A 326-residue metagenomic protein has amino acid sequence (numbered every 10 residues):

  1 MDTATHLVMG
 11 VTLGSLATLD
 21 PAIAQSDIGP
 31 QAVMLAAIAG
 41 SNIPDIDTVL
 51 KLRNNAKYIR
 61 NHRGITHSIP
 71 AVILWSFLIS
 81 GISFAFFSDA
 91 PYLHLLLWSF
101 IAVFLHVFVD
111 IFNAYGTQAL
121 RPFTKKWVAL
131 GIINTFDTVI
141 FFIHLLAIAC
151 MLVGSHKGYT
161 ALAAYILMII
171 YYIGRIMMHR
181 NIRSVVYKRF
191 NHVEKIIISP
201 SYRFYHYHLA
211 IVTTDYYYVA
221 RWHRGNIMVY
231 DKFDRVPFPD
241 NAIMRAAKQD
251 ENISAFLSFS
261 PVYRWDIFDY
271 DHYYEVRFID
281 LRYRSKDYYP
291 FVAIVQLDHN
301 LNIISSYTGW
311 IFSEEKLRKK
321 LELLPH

Functional and structural regions predicted by a protein language model:
M1-R189, E194-S201, V212-T214, Y218: N-terminal membrane-targeting hydrophobic helices
M178, K188-H326: C-terminal regulatory/interaction regions
